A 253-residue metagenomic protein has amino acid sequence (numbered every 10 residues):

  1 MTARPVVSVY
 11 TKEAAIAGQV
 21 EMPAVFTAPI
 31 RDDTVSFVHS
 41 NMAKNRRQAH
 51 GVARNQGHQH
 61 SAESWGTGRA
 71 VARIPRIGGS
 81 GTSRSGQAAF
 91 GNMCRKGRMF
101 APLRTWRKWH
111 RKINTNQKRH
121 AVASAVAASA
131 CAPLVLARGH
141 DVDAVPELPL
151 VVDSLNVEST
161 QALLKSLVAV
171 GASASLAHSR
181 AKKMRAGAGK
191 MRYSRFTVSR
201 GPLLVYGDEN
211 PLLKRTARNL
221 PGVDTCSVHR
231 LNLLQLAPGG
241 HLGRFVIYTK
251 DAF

Functional and structural regions predicted by a protein language model:
M1-V6: A short, compositionally biased
K12-L203: Basic, glycine/proline-rich low-complexity segments that contact nucleic acids
E21, R195-N210, R215-F253: Short basic, glycine-rich beta-strand/loop surfaces that mediate nucleic-acid
